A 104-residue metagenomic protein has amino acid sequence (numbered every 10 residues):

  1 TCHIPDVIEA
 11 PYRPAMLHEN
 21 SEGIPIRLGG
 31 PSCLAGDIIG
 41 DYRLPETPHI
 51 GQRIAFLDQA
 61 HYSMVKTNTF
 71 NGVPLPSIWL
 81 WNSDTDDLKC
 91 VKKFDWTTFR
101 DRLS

Functional and structural regions predicted by a protein language model:
T1-S104: Charged (often Lys/Glu-rich) extended helix/loop segments that serve as interaction or gating elements
